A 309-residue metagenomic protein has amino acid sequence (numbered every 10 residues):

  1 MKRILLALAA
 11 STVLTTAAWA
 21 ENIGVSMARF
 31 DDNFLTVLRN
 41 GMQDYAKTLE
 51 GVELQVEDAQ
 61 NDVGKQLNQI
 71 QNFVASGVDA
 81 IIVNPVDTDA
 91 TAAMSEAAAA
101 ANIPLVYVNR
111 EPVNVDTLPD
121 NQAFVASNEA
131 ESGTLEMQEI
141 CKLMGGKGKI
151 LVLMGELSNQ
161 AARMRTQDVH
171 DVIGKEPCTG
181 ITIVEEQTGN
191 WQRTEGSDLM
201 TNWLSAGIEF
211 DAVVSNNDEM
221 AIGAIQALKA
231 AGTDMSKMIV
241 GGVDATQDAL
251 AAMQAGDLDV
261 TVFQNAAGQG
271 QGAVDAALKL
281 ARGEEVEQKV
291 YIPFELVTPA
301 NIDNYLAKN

Functional and structural regions predicted by a protein language model:
R3-L5, A18-N309: A residue-level marker of the well-folded mature domains of exported/periplasmic proteins
A7-T15: Bacterial N-terminal signal peptides
